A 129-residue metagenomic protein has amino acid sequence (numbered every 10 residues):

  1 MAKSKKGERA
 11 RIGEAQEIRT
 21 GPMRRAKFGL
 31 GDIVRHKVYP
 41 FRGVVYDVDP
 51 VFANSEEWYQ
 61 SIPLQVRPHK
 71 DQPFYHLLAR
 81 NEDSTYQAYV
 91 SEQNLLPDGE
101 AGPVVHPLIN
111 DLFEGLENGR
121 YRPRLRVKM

Functional and structural regions predicted by a protein language model:
M1-I33, Y39-R42, D49-F52, L125-M129: Mixed-charge, Lys/Arg-rich low-complexity intrinsically disordered regions
I12-G13, R67-M129: Intrinsically disordered, low-complexity, charged/polar segments
V45-Y46, E57: Short amphipathic alpha-helical leader/targeting segments
F52-S61: Short, solvent-exposed secondary-structure boundary/capping segments
